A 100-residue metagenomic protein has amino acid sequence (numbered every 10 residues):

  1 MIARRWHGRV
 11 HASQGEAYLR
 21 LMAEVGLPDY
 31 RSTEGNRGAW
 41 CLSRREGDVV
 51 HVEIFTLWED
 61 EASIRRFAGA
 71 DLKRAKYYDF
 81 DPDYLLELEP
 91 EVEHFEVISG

Functional and structural regions predicted by a protein language model:
I2, R37-V50, K76-G100: Glycine-rich beta-strand-turn "strand-cap" elements at beta-sheet edges
I2-R9, W40-A70: Short, well-ordered beta-strand segments in beta-rich or mixed alpha/beta enzyme and ligand-binding folds
R9-M22: Short, surface-exposed ligand-recognition loops at beta-strand->loop->(often short) alpha-helix junctions that present
A12-Q14, S32, C41: Residues at secondary-structure transition points
Q14-E16, A62-I64, G100: Residue-level signal for secondary-structure boundary sites
E24-N36, L57-E91: An amphipathic, aromatic/His-enriched active-site/gating alpha helix that lines ligand/cofactor pockets
